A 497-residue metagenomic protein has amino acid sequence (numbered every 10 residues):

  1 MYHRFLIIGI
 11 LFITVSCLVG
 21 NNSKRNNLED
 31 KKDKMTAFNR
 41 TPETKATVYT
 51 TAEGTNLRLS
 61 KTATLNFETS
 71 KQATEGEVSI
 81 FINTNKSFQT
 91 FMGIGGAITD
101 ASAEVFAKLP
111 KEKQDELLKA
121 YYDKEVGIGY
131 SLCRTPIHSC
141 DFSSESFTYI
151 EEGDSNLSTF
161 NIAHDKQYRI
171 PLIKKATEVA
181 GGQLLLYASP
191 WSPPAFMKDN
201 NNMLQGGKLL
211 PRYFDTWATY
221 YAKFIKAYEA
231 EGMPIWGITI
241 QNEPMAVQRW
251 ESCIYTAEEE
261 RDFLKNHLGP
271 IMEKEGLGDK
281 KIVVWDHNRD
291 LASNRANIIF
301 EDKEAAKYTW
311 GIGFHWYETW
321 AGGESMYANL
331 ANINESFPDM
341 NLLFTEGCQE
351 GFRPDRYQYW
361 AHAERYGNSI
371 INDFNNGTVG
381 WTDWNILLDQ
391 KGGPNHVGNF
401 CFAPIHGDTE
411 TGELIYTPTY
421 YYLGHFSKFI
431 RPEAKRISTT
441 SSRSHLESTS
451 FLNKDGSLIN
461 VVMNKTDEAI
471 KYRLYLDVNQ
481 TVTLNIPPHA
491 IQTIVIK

Functional and structural regions predicted by a protein language model:
M1, S131, Y422-G424: Short alpha-helical segments used as structural interaction elements across diverse proteins
M1-N39: Bacterial Sec-dependent N-terminal signal peptides
L6-G9, F88, Y168, S442: Residues at the start of alpha-helices and the adjacent loop-to-helix junctions
D33-K61, F67, Q72-V78, L186-A188 (+3 more regions): Substrate-binding and catalytic surfaces of secreted/luminal carbohydrate-active proteins
L59-I235, T256, N266: N-terminal catalytic cores of secreted or lumenal carbohydrate-active enzymes
I98, I137, N242, V284 (+1 more regions): Short glycine-centered, acidic/aromatic-flanked micro-motifs in structured strand/loop junctions that mark active-site
R134-D141, S189-P193, T239-E243, D286-R289 (+1 more regions): Short, solvent-exposed turn/loop segments enriched in Gly/Ser/Thr/Pro and often Arg
